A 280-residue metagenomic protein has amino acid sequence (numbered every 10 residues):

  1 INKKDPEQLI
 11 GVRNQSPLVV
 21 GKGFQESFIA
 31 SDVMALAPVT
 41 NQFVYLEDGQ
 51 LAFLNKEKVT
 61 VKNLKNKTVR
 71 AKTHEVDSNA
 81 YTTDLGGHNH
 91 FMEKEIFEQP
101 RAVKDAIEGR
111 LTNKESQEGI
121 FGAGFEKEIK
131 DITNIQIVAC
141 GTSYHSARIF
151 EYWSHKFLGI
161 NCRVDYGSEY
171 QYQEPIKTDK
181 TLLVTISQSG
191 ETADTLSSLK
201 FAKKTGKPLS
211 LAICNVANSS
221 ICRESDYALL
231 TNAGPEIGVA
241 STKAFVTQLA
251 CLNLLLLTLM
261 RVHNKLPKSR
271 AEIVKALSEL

Functional and structural regions predicted by a protein language model:
I1-T133, S143, Y152, K156-L158 (+2 more regions): N-terminal segments that mediate ammonia production and transfer in glutamine-dependent amidotransferase systems
K130-K275: Glycine-rich phosphate-binding loops that contact phosphosugars or nucleotide phosphates
